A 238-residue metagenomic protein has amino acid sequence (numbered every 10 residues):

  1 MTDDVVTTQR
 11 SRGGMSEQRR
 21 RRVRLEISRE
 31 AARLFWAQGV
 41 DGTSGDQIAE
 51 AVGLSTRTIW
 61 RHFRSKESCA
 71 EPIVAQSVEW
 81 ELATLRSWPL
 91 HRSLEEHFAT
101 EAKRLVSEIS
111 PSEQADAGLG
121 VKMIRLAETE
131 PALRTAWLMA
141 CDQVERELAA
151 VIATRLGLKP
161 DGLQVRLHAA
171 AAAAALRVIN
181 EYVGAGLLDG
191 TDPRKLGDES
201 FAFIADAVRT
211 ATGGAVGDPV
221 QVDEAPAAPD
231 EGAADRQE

Functional and structural regions predicted by a protein language model:
M1-L54, E71: Basic, helix-initiating cap at the start of DNA-binding domains
M1-R22, V208-E238: N-terminal intrinsically disordered/low-complexity leader segments
V23, S77, F98, A102 (+3 more regions): Hydrophobic/aromatic residues within well-ordered alpha-helical segments
D41-G42, E67-S68, Q76: Residue-level preference for short helical/loop micro-motifs built around acidic side chains
L54-F63: Short hydrophobic/aromatic patch on the recognition helix
P72, E79-M123: Hydrophobic alpha-helical connector segments
I124, P131-L156, R166-A170: Amphipathic alpha-helical packing segments from all-alpha helical-bundle domains
L138, R155-A202, V216-P219: Hydrophobic/aromatic-rich alpha-helical bundle segments in the mid-to-C-terminal region
